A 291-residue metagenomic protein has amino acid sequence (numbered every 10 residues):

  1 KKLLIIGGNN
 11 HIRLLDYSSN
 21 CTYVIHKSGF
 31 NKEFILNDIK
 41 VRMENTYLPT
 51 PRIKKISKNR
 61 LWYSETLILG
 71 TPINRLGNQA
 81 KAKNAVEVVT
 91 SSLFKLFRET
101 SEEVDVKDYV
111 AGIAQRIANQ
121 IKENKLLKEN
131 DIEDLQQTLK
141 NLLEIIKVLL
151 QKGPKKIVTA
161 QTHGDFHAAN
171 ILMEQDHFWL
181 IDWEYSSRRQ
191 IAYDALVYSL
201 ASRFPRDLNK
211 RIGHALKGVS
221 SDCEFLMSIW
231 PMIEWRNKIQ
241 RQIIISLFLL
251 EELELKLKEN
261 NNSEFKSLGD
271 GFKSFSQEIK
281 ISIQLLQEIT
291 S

Functional and structural regions predicted by a protein language model:
K1-L3: Juxta-kinase regulatory segment immediately upstream of eukaryotic protein kinase catalytic domains
N9-N37, N74-R75: ATP-binding glycine-rich loop module of kinase domains
I12-L15, V148-Y193: Active-site acidic catalytic loop and adjacent metal/ATP-binding pocket of ATP-dependent phosphoryl transfer enzymes
L36-P51, L69-I117, L142-K156, H167: Conserved kinase catalytic-core helix
I53-I56: Conserved beta3 strand of the protein kinase N-lobe
K58-A82, R98-E99, A118-E129, L250-F265: A glycine-centered beta->alpha junction motif in the catalytic cores of kinase/phosphotransferase enzymes
E174-S220: Active-site Asp-x-Gly
V197-L200, L216-S291: Helix-rich C-terminal or lid/interface subdomains of diverse kinases
